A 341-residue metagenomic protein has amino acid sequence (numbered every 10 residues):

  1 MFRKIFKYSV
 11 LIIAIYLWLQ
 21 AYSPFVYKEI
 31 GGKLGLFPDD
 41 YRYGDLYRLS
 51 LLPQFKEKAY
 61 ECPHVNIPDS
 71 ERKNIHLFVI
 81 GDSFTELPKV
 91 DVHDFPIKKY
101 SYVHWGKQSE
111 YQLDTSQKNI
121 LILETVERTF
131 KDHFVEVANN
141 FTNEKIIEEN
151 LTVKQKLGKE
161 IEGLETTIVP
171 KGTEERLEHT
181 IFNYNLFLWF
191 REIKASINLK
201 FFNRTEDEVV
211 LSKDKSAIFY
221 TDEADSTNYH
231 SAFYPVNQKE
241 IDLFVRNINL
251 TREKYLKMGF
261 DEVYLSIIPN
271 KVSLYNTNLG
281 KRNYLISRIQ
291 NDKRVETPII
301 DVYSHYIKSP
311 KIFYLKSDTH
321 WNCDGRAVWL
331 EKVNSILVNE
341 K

Functional and structural regions predicted by a protein language model:
M1-K341: Extracellular glycan-modifying ectodomains
